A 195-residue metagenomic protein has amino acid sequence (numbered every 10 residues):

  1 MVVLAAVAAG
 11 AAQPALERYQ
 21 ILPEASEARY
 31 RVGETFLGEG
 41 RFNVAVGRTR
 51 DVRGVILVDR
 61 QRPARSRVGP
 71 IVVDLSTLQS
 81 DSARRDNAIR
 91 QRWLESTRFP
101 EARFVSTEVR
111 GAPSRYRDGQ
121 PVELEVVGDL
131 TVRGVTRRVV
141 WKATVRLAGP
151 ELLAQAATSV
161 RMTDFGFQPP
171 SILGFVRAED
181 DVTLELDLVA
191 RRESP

Functional and structural regions predicted by a protein language model:
V2-A12: Hydrophobic h-region of N-terminal signal peptides that target proteins for export in Gram-negative bacteria
A11-P195: Low-complexity, acidic/polar, glycine-enriched regions of mature
